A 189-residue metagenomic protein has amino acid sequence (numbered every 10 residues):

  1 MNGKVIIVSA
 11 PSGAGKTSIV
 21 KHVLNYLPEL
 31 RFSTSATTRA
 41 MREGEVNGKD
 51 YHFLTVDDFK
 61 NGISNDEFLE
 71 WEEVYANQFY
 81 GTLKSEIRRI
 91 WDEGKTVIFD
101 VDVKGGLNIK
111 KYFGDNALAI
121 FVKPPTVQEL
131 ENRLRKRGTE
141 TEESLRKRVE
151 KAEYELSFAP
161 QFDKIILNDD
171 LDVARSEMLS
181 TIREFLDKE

Functional and structural regions predicted by a protein language model:
N2-I6: Pre-Walker A (Motif I) flank of P-loop NTPase domains
S9-P11: P-loop (Walker A) phosphate-binding loop of NTP-binding proteins
A14: ATP-binding Walker
T17: Walker A/P-loop
E29-M41: Short beta-strand-centered segment that lines the nucleotide-binding/catalytic pocket of NTP-utilizing
R39-V97, K104-L107: ATP-dependent small-molecule kinase phosphotransfer cores that center on conserved nucleotide phosphate-binding segments
V97-D102, Y112-K136: Conserved phosphate-donor/acceptor-positioning beta-strand/loop module used by diverse small-molecule
K136-E140, Y154-E189: NTP-dependent small-molecule kinase module
